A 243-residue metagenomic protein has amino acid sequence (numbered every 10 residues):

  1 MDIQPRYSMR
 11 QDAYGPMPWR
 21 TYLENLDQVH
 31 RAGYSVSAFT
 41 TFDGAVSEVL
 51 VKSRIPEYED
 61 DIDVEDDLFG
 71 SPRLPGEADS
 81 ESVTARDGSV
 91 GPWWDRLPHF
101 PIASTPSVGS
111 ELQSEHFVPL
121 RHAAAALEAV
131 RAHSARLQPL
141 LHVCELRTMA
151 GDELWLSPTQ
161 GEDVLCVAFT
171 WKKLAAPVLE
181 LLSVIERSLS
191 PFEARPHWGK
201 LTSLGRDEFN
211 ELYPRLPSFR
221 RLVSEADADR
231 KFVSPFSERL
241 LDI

Functional and structural regions predicted by a protein language model:
M1-I243: Noncatalytic alpha-helical scaffold of FAD-dependent oxidoreductases
